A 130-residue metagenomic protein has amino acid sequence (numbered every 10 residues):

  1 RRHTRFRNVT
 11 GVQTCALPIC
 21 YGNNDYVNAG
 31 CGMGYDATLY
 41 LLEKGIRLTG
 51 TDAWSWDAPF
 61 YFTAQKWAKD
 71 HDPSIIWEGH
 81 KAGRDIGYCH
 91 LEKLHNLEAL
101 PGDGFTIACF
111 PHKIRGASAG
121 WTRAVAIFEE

Functional and structural regions predicted by a protein language model:
R1-C15: Single conserved hydrophobic/aromatic residue that forms the stacking wall/gate of nucleotide- or nucleobase-binding
G11-E130: Active-/binding-site microenvironments in catalytic and ligand-binding cores
